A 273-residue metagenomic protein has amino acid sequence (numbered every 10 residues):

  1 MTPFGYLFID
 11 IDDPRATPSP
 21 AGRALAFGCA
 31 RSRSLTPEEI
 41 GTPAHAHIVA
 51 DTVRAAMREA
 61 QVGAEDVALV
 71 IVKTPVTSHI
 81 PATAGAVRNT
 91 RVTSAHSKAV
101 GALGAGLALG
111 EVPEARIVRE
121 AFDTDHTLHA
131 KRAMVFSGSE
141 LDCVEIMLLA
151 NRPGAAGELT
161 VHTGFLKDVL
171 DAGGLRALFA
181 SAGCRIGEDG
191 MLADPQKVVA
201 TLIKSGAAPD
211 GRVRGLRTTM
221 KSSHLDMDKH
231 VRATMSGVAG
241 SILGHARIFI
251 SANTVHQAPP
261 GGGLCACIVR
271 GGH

Functional and structural regions predicted by a protein language model:
M1-H273: Terminal domain-initiation and capping elements
